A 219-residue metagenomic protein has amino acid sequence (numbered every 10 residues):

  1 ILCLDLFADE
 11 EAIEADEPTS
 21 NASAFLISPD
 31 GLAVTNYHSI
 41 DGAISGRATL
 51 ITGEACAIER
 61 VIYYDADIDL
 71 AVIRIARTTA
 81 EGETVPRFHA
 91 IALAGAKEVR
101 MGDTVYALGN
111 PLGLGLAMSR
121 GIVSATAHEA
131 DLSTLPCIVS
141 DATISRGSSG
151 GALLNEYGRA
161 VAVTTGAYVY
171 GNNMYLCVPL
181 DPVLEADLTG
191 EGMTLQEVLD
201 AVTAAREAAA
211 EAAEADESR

Functional and structural regions predicted by a protein language model:
I1, S45-T52, D103-N110: Short conserved beta-strand and strand-loop elements enriched in small hydrophobics with frequent Asp/Gly
D5-N36, A55-I58, G150, N173-M174: A conserved glycine-rich beta-strand in the N-terminal activation segment of trypsin-fold
D9-E17, I62-I68, T79-V85, A125-V139 (+1 more regions): Gly/Ser-enriched beta-turn/beta-hairpin loop segments
D16, I27, G46-A80, A96-K97: Conserved catalytic-core segment of clan PA serine endopeptidases
E17, E83, H89-L135, S145-S148 (+1 more regions): Flexible, gly/ser-rich surface segments that form the specificity/activation loops bordering the active-site cleft
F25, T143-T164: Catalytic nucleophile loop of clan PA
I27, I40-D41, V99, L154: Short, well-ordered loop/turn sites that connect or cap secondary structure elements
E59-R60, R77-H89, P111, A160-R219: C-terminal cap/linker of serine protease catalytic domains
